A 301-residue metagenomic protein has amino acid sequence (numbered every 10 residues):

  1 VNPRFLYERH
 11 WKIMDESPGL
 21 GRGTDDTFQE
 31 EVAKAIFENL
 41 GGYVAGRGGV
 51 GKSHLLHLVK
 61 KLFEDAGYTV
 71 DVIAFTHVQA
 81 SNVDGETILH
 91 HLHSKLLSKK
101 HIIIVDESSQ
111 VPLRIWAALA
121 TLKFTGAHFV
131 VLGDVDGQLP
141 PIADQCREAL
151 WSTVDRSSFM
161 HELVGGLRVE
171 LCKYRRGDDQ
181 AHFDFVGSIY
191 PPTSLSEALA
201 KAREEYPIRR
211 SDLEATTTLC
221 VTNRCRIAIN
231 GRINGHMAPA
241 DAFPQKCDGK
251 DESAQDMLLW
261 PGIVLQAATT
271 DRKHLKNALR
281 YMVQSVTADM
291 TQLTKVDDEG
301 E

Functional and structural regions predicted by a protein language model:
V1-V50, L55, A127, D136-D298: Conserved helicase motor core of P-loop NTPases
H54-L62: Active-site signature of alpha/beta-hydrolase-fold catalytic machinery across serine- and Asp/Cys-nucleophile hydrolases
K61-D71: Post-Walker A helix-loop "phosphate-sensing" segment adjacent to the P-loop in P-loop NTPases
T69-H101: Inter-Walker segment of RecA-like/P-loop motor cores
T76, P112, L219-N223: Helix N-cap/beta->alpha junction signal
I103, V130-V131, T218: Hydrophobic positions in the central parallel beta-sheet of the AAA+
D106-S108, G133-V135: Walker B catalytic acidic pair
L113-A127: Short, conserved "post-DEAD/DEAH" coupling segment immediately C-terminal to helicase motif II within the SF2/RecA-like
